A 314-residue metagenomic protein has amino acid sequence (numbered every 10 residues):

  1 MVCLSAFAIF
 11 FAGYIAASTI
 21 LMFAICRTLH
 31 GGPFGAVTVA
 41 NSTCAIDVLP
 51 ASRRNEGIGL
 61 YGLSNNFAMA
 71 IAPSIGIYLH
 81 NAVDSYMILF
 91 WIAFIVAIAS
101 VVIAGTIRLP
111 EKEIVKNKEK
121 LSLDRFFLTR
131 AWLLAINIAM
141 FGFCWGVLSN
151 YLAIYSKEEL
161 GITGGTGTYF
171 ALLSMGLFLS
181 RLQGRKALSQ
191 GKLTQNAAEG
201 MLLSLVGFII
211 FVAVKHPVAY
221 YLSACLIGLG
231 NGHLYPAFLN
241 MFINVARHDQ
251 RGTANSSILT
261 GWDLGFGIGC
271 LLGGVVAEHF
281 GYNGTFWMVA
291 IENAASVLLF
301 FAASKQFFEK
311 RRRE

Functional and structural regions predicted by a protein language model:
M1-A12, Q195-I209: Structural signature of the two symmetry-related core transmembrane helices
L21-L29, V218-L226: Paired small-residue
T28-S64: Cytoplasmic helix-loop-helix junction between adjacent transmembrane helices in 12-TM secondary transporters
L60-G105: Helix-loop-helix hairpin linking two adjacent transmembrane segments in secondary transporters
F94-E113, L299-S304: C-terminal membrane-cytosol helix-exit motif in multi-pass small-molecule transporters
L109-A135: Juxtamembrane intracellular "pre-TM" segments in multi-pass secondary transporters
N150-G164: Short amphipathic helix-loop junctions that connect adjacent transmembrane helices in Major Facilitator Superfamily/SLC
S180-K192: Helix-to-loop junctions at the C-terminal end of transmembrane segments in multipass secondary transporters
